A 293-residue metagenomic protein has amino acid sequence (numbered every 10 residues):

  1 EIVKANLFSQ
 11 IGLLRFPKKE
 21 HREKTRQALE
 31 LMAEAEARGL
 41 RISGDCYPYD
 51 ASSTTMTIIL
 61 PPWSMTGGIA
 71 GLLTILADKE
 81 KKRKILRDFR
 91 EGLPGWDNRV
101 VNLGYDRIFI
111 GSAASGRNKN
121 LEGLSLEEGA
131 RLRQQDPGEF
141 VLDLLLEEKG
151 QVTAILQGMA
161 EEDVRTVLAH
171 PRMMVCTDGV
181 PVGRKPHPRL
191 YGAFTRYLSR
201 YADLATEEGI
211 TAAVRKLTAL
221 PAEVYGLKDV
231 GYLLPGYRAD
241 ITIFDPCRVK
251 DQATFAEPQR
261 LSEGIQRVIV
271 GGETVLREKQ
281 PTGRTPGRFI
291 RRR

Functional and structural regions predicted by a protein language model:
E1-V3, L7-F8, L13-T206: Active-site neighborhoods of metal-dependent hydrolases
D45, Q134, D178, A213 (+4 more regions): Divalent metal-coordination and catalytic microenvironments
D78, T166-R172, T177-D178, T242-R288: C-terminal cap of metal-dependent C-N hydrolases
L144-L145, L217, D240: A general structural motif at alpha-helix termini
V152-V164, G209-V214, A222-Q259: Acidic, glycine-enriched loop/beta-strand segments at the rims of small-molecule binding/catalytic pockets
Y197-R200, L220, G264-I265, G271: Generic recognition of well-ordered alpha-helical segments
Y201, A213-K216: Structured C-terminal cores of nucleic-acid metabolism proteins
I290-R293: Short, solvent-exposed cationic patches
